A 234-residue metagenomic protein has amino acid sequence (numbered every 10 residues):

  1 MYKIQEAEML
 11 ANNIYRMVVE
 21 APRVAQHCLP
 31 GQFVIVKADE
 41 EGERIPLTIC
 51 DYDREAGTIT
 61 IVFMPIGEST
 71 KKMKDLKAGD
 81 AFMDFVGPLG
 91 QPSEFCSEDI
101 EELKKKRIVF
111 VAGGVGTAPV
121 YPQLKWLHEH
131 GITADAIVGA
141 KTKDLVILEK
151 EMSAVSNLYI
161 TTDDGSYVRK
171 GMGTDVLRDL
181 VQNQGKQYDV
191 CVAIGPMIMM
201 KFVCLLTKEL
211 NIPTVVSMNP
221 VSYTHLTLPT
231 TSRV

Functional and structural regions predicted by a protein language model:
Y2, T224-T230: Conserved small/polar residues in nucleotide/adenosyl-binding loops
Y2-D80: Ferredoxin-reductase
Y15-P22, A56-I61, G114-W126, D144-V146 (+1 more regions): Charged, low-complexity, helix/coiled-coil-prone segments
E20, D39, P65-E68, R107 (+3 more regions): Short, functionally important structural connectors and interaction interfaces within domains
K37, D179, T230-T231: A very general structural signal that marks isolated residues within well-ordered alpha-helical segments
K71-V221: FNR/FR-type flavoprotein reductase catalytic core
